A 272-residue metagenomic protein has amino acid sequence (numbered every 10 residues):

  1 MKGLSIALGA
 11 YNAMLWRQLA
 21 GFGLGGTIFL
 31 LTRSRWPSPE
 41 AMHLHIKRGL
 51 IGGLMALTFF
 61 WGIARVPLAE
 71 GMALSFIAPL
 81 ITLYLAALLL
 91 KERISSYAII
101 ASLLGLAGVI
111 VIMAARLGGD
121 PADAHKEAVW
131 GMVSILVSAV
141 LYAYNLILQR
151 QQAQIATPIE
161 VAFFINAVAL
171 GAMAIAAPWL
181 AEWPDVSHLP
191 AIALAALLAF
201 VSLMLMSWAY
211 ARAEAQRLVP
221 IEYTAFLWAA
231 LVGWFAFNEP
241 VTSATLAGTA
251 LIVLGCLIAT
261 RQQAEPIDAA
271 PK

Functional and structural regions predicted by a protein language model:
K2, G25, G119-A181, A270-K272: Transmembrane alpha-helical segments that form core, pore/gating elements of small-molecule transporters/exporters
A7-L54, V140-N145, F164-L180: Transmembrane alpha-helices of multi-pass small-molecule transport proteins
G26, G49, G53-L57, P79-Y84 (+8 more regions): Hydrophobic/small/kink-forming positions within alpha-helical transmembrane segments of polytopic membrane proteins
F29, S34-T58, V129-S138, W183-V201: Loop-to-transmembrane-helix transition segments
E40-I51, I94-A107, G131, A153-N166 (+1 more regions): Cytoplasmic-side transmembrane-helix entry/capping segments in multi-pass membrane proteins
M72-I77, Q152-V168, L203-W234: Helix-helix packing/entry segments at the starts of transmembrane helices
P79-L103, L227-L246: C-terminal transmembrane-helix exit sites in multi-pass transporters
L83-L136, V253-K272: Juxtamembrane helix-loop boundary signature in multi-pass membrane transporters
